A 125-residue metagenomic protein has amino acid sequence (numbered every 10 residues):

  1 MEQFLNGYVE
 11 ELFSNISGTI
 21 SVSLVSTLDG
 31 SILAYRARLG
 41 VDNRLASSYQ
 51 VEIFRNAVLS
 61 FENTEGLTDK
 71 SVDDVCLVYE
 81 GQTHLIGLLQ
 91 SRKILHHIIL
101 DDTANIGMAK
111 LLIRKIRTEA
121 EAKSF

Functional and structural regions predicted by a protein language model:
M1-F125: Non-catalytic interaction/Regulatory regions outside core domains
